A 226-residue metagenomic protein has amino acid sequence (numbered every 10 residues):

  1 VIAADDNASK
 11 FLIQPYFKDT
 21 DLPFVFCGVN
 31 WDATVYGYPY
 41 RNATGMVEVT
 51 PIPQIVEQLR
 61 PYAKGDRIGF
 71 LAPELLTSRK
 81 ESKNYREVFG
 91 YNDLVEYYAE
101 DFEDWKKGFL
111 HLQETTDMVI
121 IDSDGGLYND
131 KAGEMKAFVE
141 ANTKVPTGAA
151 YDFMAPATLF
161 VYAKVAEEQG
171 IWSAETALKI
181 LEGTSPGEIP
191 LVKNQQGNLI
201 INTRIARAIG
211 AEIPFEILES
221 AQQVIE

Functional and structural regions predicted by a protein language model:
V1-E226: Short hydrophobic alpha-helices and adjacent helix-cap/hinge residues
